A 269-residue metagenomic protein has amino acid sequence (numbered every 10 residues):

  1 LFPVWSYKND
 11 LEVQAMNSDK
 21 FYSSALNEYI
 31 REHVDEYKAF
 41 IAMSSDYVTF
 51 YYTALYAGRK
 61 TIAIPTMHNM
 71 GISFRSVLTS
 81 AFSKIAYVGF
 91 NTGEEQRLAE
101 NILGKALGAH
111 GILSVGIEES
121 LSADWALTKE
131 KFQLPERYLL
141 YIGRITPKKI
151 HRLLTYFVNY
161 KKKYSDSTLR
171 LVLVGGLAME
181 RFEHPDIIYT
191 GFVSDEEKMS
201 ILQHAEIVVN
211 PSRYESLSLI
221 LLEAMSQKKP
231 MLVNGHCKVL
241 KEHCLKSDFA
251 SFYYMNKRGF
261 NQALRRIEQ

Functional and structural regions predicted by a protein language model:
K60-G71, L78-W125, L134, Y141: Donor nucleotide-sugar binding/catalytic pocket of nucleotide-sugar-dependent glycosyltransferases
F132-K149, L154, V158: Conserved donor-binding/catalytic core segment of Leloir-type glycosyltransferases
G175-M199, I207: Nucleotide-activated donor-binding/catalytic signature segment of Leloir-type glycosyltransferases, i.e., the conserved
S200-A205, C244: Short alpha-helical donor nucleotide-sugar binding micro-motif in glycosyltransferases
E206, K228-K229: A short alpha->beta transition loop at the rim of the catalytic pocket in nucleotide-sugar-dependent
R213: Aromatic "clamp/platform" in nucleotide-sugar-dependent glycosyltransferases that forms part of the donor/acceptor
P230-N234: Short hydrophobic beta-strand element within catalytic cores of glycosyltransferases and related nucleotide-activated
A250-R258, R266-E268: Conserved acidic donor-binding segment of nucleotide-sugar-dependent glycosyltransferases
